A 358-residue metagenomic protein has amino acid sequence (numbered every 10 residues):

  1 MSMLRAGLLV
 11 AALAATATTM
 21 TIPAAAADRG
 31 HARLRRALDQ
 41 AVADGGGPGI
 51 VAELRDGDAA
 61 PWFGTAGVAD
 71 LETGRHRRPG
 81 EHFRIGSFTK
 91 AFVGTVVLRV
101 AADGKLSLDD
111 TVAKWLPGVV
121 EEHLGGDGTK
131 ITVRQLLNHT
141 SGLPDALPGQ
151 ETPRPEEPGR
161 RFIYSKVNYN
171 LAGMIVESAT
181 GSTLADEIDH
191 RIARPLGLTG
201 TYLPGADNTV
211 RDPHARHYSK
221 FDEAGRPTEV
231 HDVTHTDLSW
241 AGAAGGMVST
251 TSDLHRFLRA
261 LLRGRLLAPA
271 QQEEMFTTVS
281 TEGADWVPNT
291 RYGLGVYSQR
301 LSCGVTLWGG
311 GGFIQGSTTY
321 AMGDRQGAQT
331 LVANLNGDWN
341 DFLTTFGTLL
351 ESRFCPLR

Functional and structural regions predicted by a protein language model:
M1-A27: Secretory targeting and sorting signals
A25-G64, E229-R358: Catalytic loop of the DD-peptidase/beta-lactamase superfamily, centered on the K-T-G motif and neighboring
G30, L34-A37, W62, T89 (+13 more regions): Stable alpha-helical elements in mature extracytoplasmic
L38-A41, P48, A52-R55, G86-K105 (+1 more regions): Primarily hydrophobic membrane-targeting regions of prokaryotic envelope proteins
V51-E53, R84, Q135-N138, I163 (+4 more regions): Structural recognition of the beta-strand scaffold that forms the well-ordered cores of secreted hydrolase catalytic
D58, V112, D207-V210: Short, solvent-exposed turn/loop segments enriched in Gly/Ser/Thr/Pro and often Arg
A66-K166, E223-R226: Active-site-proximal loop and beta-strand segments within enzyme catalytic domains
H123-L307: Short, surface-exposed loop or secondary-structure junction motifs that flank catalytic or metal-binding residues
